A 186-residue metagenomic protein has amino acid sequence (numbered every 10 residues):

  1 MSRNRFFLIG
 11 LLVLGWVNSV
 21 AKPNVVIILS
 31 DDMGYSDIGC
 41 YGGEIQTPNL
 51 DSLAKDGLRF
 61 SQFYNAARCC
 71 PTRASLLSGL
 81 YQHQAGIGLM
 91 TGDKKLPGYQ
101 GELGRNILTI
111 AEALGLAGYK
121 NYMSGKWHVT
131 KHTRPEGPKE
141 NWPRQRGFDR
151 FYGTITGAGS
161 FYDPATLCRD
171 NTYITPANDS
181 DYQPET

Functional and structural regions predicted by a protein language model:
S2-R3, F7, N18-T186: Formylglycine-dependent sulfatase
